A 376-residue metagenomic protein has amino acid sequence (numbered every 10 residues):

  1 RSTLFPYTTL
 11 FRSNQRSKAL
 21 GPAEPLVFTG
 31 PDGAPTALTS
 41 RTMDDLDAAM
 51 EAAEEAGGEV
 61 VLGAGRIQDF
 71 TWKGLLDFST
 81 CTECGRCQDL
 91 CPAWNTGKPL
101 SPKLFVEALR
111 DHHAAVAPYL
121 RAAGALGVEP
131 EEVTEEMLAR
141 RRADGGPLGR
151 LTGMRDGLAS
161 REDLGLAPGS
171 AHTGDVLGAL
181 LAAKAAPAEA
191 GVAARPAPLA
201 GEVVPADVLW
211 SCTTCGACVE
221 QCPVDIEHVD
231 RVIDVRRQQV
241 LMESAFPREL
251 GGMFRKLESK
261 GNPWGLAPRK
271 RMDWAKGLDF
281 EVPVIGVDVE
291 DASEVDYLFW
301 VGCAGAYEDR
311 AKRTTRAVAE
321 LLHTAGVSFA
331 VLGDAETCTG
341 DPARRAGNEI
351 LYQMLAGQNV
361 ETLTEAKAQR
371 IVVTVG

Functional and structural regions predicted by a protein language model:
T3-L10, A49, A53: Short, small-residue-biased leader/transition segments that mark boundaries at the very start of proteins
T9, A23-L26: Active-site loops and adjacent core secondary-structure elements that bind or stabilize anionic groups
S13: Phosphate-binding active sites in nucleotide-utilizing proteins
S17, E51, E55, E59 (+3 more regions): Juxtamembrane inter-helical linkers in multi-pass membrane proteins
G30-G33, M50-E51, G57-L100, V204 (+1 more regions): Non-transmembrane accessory domains of multi-pass membrane transporters/channels
P35-E54: Vicinal oxygen chelate
D69-W72, F78, L100-L104, H113-T374: Iron-sulfur-cluster electron-transfer modules
G85, A93-N95, L109, I226 (+1 more regions): Active-site proximal loops enriched in glycine and acidic residues that flank catalytic Cys/His/Asp and coordinate
